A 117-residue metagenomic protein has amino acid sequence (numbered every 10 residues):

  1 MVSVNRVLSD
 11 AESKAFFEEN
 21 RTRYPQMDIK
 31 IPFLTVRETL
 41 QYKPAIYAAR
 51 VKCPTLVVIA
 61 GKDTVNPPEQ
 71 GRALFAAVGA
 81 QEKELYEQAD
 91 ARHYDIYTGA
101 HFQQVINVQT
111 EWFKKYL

Functional and structural regions predicted by a protein language model:
M1-I46, C53: Alpha/beta-hydrolase
A45, R72-A73: Active-site phosphate/pyrophosphate- and oxyanion-stabilizing loops and adjacent acidic/basic residues in soluble
V51, V57-I59, D63: Short beta-strand/loop motif that positions the catalytic acidic residue of the alpha/beta-hydrolase fold
T64-Q70: Conserved alpha/beta-hydrolase "acid-adjacent" motif
L85-E87: Conserved beta-strand scaffold positions in the cores of enzyme catalytic domains, especially in NTP/NDP-utilizing
A91-Q104: Catalytic histidine-centered segment of alpha/beta-hydrolase-like enzymes
V108-Y116: C-terminal alpha-helix
